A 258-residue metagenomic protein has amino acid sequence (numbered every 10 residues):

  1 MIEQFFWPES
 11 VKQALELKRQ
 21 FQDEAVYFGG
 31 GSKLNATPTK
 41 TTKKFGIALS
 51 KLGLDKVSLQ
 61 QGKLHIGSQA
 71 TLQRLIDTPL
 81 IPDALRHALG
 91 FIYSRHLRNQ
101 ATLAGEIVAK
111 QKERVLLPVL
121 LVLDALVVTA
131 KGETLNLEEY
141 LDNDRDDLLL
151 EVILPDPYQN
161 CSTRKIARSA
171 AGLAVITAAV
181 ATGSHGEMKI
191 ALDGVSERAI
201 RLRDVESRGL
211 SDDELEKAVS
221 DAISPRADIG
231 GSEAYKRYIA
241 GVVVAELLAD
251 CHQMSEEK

Functional and structural regions predicted by a protein language model:
M1-K258: C-terminal structural segment of proteins
